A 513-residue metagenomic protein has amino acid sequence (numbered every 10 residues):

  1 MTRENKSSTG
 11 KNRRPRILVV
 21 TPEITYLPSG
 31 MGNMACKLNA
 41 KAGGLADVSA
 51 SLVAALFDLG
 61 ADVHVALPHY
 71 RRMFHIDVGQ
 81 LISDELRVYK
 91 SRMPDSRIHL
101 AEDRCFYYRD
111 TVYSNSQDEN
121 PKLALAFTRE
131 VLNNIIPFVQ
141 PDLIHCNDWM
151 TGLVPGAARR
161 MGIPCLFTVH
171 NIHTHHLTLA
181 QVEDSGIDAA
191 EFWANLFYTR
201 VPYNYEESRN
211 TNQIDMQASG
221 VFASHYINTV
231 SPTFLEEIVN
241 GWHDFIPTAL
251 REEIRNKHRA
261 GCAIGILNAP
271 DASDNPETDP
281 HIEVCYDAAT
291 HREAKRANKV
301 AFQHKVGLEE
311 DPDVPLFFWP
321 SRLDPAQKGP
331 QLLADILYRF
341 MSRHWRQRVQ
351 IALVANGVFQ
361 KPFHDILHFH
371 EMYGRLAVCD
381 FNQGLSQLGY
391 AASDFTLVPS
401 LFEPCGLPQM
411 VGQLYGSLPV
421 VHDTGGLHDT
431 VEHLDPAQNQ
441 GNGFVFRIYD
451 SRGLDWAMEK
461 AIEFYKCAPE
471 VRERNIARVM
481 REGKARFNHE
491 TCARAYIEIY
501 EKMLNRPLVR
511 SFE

Functional and structural regions predicted by a protein language model:
M1-E513: Catalytic cores of nucleotide-sugar-dependent glycosyltransferases that transfer UDP/GDP/TDP-activated
